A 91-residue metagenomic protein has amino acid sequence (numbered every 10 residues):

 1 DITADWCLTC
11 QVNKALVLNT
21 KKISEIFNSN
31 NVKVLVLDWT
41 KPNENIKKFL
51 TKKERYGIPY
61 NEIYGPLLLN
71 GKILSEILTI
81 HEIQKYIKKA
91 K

Functional and structural regions predicted by a protein language model:
I2-T3, L37-T40: Active-site-proximal beta-strand/loop segments in catalytic clefts of secreted hydrolases
I2-T9, G57: Short pre-active-site segment immediately N-terminal to redox-active cysteine/selenocysteine motifs in thiol-based
T9-N28: Typically the conserved alpha-helix immediately C-terminal to a functionally engaged Cys/Sec in thioredoxin-like
C10-V12, E44-N45, G71-K72: Extracytoplasmic/secreted cell-surface and envelope-processing proteins
V17-L18, Y56-K91: Non-catalytic, surface beta->alpha helical segment in thiol-disulfide oxidoreductase systems
K41-I58: Structural alpha/beta surface segment adjacent to cysteine/selenocysteine redox centers across thiol/disulfide enzymes
